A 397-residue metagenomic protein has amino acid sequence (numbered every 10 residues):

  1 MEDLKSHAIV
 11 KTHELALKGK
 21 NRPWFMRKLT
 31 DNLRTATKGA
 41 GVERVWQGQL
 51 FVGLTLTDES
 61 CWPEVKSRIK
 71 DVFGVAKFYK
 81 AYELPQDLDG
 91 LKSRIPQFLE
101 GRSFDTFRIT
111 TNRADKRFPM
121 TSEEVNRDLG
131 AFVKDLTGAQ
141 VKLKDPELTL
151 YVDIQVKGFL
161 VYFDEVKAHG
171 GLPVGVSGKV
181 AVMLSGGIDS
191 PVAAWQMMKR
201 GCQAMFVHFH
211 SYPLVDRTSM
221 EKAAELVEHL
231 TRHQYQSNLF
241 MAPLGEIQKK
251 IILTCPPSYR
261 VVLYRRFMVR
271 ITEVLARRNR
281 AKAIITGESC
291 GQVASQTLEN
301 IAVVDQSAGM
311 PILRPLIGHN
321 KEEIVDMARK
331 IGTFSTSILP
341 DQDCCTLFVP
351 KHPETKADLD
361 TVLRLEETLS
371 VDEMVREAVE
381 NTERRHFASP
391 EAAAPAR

Functional and structural regions predicted by a protein language model:
M1-A181, P191-N238, Q306, E354-L359 (+3 more regions): RNA-binding accessory domains that recognize and position tRNA/RNA substrates
D128-V133, T137, E165-S177, Q248-K249 (+3 more regions): Active-site adenylate/phosphate-handling loop in enzymes that bind or generate adenylated species
V182, F206-H208, M241, T286 (+1 more regions): Structural beta-sheet core signal
G187: Conserved G/P- and acidic residue-centered "switch" motifs that form tight phosphate/ATP-binding loops in soluble
V227-T254, D341-D343: A conserved beta-strand->alpha-helix junction
Q292, P340-F348: Small/polar glycine-rich anion-binding or flexible loop at a beta-alpha turn
G332-P340: A short alpha-helix-loop-beta-strand transition element characteristic of N-terminal alpha/beta dinucleotide-binding
